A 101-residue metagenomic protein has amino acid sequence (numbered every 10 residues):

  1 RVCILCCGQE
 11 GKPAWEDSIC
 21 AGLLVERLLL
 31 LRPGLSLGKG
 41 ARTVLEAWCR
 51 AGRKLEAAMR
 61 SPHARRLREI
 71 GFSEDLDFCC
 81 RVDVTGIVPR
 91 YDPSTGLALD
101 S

Functional and structural regions predicted by a protein language model:
R1: Residues at the starts of beta-strands that form the adenosine-phosphate
I4-G8: Short, structured patches in soluble enzyme cores that scaffold and shape functional sites
G11: Phosphate-binding/catalytic loops
W15-S101: Long, charged alpha-helical interface segments
